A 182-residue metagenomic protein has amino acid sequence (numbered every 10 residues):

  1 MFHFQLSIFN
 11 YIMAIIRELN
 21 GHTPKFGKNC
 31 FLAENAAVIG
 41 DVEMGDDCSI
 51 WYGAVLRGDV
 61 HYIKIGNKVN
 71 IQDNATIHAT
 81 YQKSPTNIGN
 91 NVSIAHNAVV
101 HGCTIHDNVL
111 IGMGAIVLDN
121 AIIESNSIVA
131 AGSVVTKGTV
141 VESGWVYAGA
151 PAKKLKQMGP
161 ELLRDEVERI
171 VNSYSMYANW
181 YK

Functional and structural regions predicted by a protein language model:
M1-I12: Short, basic, low-complexity termini and linkers enriched in Ser/Thr/Gly/Pro that act as targeting/leader peptides
I12-D47, V55, W180-K182: Extended, small-residue-rich solenoid/repeat segments and analogous flexible loops that form exposed scaffolds
M13-G21, D59-N67, D73-T76, T80 (+2 more regions): Glycine-rich hexapeptide-repeat left-handed beta-helix
D47-C48, G66: Short Gly/aromatic-enriched secondary-structure transition segments
W51: Small cofactor-carrier domains centered on a conserved lysine used for covalent cofactor attachment
